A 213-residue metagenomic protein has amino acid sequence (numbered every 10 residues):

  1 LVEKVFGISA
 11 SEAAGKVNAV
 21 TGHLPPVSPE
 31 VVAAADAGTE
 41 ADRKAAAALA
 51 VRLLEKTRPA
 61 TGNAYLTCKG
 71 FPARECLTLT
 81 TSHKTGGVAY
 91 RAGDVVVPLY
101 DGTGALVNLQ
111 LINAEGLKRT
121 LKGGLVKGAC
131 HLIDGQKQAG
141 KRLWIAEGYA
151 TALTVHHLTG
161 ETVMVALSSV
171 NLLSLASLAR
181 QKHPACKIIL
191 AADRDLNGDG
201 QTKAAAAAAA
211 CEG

Functional and structural regions predicted by a protein language model:
L1-G7, T80-R91, A192: N-terminal single-stranded DNA-binding subdomain of primase/primase-helicase replication proteins
L1-V2, L66, G104, V155 (+1 more regions): Residue-level preference for non-acidic, small/hydrophobic
L1-Y65, S174, D195-Q201: Non-catalytic accessory segments of DNA primases and related replication-initiation nucleases
A13, K84-C186: Phosphate-handling DNA/RNA-contact segment within nucleic-acid enzymes
G62-Y65, A73-T78, V107: Phosphate-handling catalytic cores of nucleic-acid transaction enzymes
A150-A152, D195, T202-A204: Acidic, divalent-metal-coordinating active-site segment for phosphoryl/phosphodiester hydrolysis, typified by short
L178, D199-E212: Short, aromatic/basic amphipathic alpha-helical patches
C186-L196: Acidic beta-strand-to-loop metal/phosphate-binding motif
